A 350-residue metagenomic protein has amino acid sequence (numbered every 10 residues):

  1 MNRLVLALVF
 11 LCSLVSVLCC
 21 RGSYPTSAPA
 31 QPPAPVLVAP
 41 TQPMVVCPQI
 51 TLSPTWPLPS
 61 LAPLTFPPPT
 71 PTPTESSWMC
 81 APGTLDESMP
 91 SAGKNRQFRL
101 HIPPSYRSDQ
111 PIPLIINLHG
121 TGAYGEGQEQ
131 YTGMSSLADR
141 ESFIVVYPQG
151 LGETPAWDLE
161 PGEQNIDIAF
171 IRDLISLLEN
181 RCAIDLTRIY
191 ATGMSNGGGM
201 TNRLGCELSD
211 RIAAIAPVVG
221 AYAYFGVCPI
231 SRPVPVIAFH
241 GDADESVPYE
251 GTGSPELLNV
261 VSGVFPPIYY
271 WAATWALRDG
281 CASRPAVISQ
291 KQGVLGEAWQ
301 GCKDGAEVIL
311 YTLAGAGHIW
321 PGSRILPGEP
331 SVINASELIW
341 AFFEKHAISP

Functional and structural regions predicted by a protein language model:
M1-L4: Positively charged n-region of N-terminal signal peptides that target proteins for export
V17-C19: C-terminal motif of bacterial Sec signal peptides marking the signal peptidase cleavage site
Y24-L114, R140, E163, T192-V218 (+6 more regions): A domain-start/cap signature at the N-terminus of enzymes
L85-S105, D109-Y190, M194, G199-R203 (+3 more regions): Serine-hydrolase catalytic machinery in alpha/beta-hydrolase-like enzymes
Q130, Y249-E256, P266-L277, A286-W299 (+1 more regions): Short alpha-helix in the alpha/beta-hydrolase fold that links the catalytic acid
P161, L258-P266: A short acidic, glycine-rich active-site loop that binds or catalyzes chemistry on phosphate/adenosine moieties
S231-V236, D304-V308: Short, proline-enriched alpha-helix->beta-strand connector loops that line the catalytic pocket of alpha/beta-hydrolase
A238-H240, D244: Short beta-strand/loop motif that positions the catalytic acidic residue of the alpha/beta-hydrolase fold
